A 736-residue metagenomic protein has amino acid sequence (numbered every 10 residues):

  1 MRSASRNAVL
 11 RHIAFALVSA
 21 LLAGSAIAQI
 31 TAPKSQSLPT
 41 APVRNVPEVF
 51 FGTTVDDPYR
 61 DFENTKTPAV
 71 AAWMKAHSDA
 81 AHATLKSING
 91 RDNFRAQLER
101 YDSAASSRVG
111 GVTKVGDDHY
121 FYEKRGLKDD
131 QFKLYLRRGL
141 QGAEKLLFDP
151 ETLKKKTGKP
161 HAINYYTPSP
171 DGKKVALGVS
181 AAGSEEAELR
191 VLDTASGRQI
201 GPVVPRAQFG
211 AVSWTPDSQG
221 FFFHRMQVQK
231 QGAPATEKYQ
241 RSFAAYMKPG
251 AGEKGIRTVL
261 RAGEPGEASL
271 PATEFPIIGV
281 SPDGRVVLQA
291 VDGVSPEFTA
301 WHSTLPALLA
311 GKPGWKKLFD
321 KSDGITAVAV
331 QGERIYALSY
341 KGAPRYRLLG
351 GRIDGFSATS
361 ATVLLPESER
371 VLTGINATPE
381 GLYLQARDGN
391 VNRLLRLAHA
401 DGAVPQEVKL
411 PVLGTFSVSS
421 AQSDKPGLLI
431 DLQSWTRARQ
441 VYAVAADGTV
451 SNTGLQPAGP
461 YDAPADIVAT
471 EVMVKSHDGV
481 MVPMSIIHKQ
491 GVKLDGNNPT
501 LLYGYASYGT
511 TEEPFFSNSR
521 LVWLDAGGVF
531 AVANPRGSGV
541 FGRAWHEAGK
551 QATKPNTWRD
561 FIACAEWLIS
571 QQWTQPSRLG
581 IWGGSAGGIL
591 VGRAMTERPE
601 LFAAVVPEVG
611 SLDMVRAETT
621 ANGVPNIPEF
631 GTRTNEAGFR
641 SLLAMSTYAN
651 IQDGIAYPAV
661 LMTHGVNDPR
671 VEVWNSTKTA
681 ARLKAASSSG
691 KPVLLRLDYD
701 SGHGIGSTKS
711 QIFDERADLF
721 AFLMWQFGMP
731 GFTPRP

Functional and structural regions predicted by a protein language model:
R2-A16: Bacterial N-terminal signal peptides that target proteins for export
I13-S417, A421-G427, W435-R439, A443-D447 (+4 more regions): Beta-propeller folds
D57, H77, H119-Y120, L147 (+15 more regions): Conserved structural-core and active-site-/substrate-pathway-adjacent residues in large, well-folded domains of enzymes
R125, Y340, Q433, Y503-Y508 (+2 more regions): Glycine-rich His-Gly loop
T152-Y166, G178-S184, R198, V444-T449 (+5 more regions): Cap/lid segment of the alpha/beta-hydrolase catalytic domain
K156-G158, G255-R261, A268-P271, P464-D466 (+2 more regions): Surface-exposed acidic, glycine/proline-enriched linker/cap segments that occur as 15-30-residue helix-coil
V532-P736: Active-site-proximal cap/loop segments of hydrolase catalytic domains
